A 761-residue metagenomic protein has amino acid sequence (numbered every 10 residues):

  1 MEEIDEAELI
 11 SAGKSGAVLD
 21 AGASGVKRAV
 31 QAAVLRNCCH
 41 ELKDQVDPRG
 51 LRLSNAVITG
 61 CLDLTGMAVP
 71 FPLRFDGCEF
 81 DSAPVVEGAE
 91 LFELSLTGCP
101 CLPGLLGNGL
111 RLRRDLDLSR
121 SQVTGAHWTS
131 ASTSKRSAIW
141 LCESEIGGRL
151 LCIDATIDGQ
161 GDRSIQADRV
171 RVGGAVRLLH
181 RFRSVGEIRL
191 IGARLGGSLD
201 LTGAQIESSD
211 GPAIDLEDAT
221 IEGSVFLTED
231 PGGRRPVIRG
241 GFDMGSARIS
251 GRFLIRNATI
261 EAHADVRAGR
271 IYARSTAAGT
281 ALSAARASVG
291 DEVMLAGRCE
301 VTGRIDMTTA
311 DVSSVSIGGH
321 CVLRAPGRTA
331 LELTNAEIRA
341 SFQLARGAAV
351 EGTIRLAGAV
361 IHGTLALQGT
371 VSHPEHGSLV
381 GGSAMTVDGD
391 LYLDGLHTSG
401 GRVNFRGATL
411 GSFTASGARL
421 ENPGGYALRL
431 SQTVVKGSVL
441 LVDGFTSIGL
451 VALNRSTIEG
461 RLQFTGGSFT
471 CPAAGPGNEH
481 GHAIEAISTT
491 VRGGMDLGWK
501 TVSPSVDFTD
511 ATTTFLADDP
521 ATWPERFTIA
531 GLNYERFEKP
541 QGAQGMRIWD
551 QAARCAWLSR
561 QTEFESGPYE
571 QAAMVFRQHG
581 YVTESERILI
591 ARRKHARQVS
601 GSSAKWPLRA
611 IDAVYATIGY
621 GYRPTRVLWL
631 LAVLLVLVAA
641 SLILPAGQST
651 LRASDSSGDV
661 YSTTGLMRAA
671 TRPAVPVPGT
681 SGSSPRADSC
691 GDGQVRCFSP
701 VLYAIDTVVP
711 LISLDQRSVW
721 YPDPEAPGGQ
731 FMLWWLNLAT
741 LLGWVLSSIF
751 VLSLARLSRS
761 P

Functional and structural regions predicted by a protein language model:
M1-I611: N-terminal leader/targeting and pre-domain segments
A23-S24, Q561, M574-R577, L630 (+4 more regions): Generic alpha-helical structural element
N55, A704-I705, V745-S748: Extended amphipathic secondary-structure runs
T583, V599-S600, I643, L651 (+1 more regions): Short, flexible/disordered secondary-structure transition segments
A610-P624, S649-L742: Pore-loop/selectivity-filter region of tetrameric P-loop cation channels
A613-G647: Pore-domain transmembrane helices of cation channels
L634-S657, F750-R759: Juxtamembrane "helix exit" motif at the C-terminal ends of alpha-helical transmembrane segments in multi-pass membrane
T740-S753: Alpha-helical membrane-embedded segments
